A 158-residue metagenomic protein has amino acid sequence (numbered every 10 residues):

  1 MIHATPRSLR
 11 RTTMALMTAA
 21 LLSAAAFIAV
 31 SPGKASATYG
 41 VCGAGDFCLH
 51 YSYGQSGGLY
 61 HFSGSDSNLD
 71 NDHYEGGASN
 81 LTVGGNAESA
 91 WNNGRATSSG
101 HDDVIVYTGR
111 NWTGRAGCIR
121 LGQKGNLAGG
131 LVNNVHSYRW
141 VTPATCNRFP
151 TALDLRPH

Functional and structural regions predicted by a protein language model:
I2-P6, R10-T18, F27, P32-H158: Compact beta-sheet-dominated domain cores in extracellular/mature segments
L21-L22: Single-pass alpha-helical transmembrane signal-anchor segments
